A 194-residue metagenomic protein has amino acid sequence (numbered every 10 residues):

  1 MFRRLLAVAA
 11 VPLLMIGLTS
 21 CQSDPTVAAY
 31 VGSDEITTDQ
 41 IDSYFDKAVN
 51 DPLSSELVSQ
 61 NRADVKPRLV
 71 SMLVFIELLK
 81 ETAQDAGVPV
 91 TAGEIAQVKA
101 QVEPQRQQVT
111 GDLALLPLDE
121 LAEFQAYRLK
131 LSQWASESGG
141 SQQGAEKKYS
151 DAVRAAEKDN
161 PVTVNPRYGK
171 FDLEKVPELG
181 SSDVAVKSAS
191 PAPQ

Functional and structural regions predicted by a protein language model:
M1-D64, D151-Q194: Short, low-structural-confidence N-terminal segments
R3, A10-V11, M15, V70 (+2 more regions): Generic N-terminal initiation segments characterized by hydrophobic and/or small/turn-forming residues
G17, G32, G87, G93 (+5 more regions): Residue-identity detector for glycine
S23-D119: N-terminal targeting/tethering segments
V109-S138, R167, E174-P177, S182-Q194: Proteostasis/folding factors centered on peptidyl-prolyl cis-trans isomerases
R128-V162: A well-ordered secondary-structure block
